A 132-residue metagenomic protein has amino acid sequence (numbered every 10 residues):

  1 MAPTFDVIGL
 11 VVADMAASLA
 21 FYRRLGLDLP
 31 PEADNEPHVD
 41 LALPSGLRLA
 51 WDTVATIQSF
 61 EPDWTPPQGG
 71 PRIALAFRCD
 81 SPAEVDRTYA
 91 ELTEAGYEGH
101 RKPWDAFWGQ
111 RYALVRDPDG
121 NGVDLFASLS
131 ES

Functional and structural regions predicted by a protein language model:
M1-D6, V11-A33, L43-E98, R116-S132: Glyoxalase I/VOC metalloenzyme domain signal
N35, D105: Residue-level "edge-of-site" marker
H38-D40: Glycine-rich, proline-tolerant flexible connector loops at the mouths of alpha/beta enzymes
F107-Q110: Short, small/polar residue-rich loop motifs at catalytic or cofactor-binding pockets
